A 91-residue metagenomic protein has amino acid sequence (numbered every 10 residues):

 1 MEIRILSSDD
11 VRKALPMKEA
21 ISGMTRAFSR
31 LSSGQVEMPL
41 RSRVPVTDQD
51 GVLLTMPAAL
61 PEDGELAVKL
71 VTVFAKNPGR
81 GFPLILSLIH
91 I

Functional and structural regions predicted by a protein language model:
M1-I89: N-terminal ligand-binding/catalytic initiation module
